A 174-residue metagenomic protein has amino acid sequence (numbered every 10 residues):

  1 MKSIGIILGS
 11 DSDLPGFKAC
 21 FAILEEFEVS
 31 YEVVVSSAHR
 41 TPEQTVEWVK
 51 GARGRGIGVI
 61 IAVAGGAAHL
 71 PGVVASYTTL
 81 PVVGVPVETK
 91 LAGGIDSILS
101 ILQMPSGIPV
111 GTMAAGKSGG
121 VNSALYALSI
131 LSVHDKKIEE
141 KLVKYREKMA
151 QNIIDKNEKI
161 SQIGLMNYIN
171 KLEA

Functional and structural regions predicted by a protein language model:
K2, L8-P15, A19, I95-A174: C-terminal binding/interaction regions
K2-I4, P42-E43, L80-V83, D155: Positively charged, small/polar-rich N-terminal and surface patches that mediate targeting and assembly and bind
K2-R40: Glycine-rich phosphate/diphosphate-binding loop of Rossmann-like nucleotide-binding domains
S3-L8, E32-V34, I60-A62, V83 (+1 more regions): Short glycine-rich or small-residue beta-strand-to-loop segments that form or flank ligand, phosphate, metal/Fe-S
D11, S36-A38, G65-G66, V87-K90 (+1 more regions): Short, ordered loop/turn segments at secondary-structure junctions
D13-K18, T41-E43, A64-V73, A92-I95 (+1 more regions): Short glycine/serine/threonine-rich phosphate/pyrophosphate-binding segments that cradle anionic phosphate groups
H39-K50: Structural motif
W48-P86, K90: Glycine-rich phosphate-binding loop
